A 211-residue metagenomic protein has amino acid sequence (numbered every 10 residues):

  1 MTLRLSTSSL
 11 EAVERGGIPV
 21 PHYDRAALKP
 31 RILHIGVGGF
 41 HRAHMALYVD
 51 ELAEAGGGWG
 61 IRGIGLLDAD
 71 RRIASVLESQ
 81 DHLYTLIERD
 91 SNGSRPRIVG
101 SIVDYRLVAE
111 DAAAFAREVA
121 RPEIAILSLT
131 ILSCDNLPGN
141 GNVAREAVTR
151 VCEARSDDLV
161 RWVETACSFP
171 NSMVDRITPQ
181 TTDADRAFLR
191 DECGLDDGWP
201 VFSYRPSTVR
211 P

Functional and structural regions predicted by a protein language model:
M1-P211: Substrate/ligand-engaging "lid" and interaction regions
